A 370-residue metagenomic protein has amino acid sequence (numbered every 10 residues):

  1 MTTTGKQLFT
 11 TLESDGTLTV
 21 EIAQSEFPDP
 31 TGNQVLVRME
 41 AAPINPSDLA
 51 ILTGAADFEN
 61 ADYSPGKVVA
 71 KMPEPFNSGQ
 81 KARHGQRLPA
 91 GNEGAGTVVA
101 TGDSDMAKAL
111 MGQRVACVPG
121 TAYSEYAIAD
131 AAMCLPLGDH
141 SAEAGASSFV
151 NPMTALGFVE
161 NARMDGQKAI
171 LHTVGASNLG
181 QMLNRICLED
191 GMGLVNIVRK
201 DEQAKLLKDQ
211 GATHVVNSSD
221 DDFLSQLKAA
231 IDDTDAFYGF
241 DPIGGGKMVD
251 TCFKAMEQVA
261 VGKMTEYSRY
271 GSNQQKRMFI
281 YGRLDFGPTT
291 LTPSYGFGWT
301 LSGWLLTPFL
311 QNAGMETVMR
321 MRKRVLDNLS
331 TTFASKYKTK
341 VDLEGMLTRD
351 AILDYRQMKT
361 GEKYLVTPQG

Functional and structural regions predicted by a protein language model:
T2-T3, F253, V259-M264, P308-G370: C-terminal hydrophobic helical "lid"/dimerization subdomain of Rossmann-like NAD(P)H-dependent oxidoreductases
P28-P43, A55-P119: Glycine-rich beta-strand-centered segment in the early N-terminal region that forms part of a ligand/cofactor-binding
L110, S148-D221: Mid-domain Rossmann-like dinucleotide-binding core that forms the NAD(H)/NADP(H) cofactor-binding site
V118-A132: A structural motif shared across PLP-dependent enzymes of the aminotransferase-like
A122-E125, R199-L206, T289-T290: Short, glycine/polar-rich helix-capping loops at beta-to-alpha or helix-loop-helix junctions that flank or form
A144-G145: C-terminal boundary of histidine-terminating zinc-finger modules
E189-Y267: Adenosine-nucleotide cofactor-binding segment
L224-K228, D232-D233, G282-V341: C-terminal substrate-binding/catalytic core of Rossmann-like NAD(P)-dependent dehydrogenases/reductases
